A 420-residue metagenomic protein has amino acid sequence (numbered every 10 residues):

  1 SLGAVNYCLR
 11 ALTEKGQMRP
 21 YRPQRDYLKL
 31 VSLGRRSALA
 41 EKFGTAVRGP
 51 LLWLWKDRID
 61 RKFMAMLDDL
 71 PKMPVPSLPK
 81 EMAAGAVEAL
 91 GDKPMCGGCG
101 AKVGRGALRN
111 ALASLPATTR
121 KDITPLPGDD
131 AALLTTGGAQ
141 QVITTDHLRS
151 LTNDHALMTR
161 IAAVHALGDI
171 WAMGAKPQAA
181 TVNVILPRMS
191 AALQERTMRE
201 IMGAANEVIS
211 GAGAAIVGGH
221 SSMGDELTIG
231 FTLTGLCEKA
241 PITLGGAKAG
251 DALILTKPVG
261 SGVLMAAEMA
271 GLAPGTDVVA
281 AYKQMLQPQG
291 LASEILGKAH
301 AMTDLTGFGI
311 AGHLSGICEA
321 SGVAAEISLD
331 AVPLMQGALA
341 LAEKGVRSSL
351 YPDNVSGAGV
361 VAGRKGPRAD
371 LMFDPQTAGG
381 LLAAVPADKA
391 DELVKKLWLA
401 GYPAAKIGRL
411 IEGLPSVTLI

Functional and structural regions predicted by a protein language model:
S1-Q24: Internal hydrophobic alpha-helix adjacent to the cofactor/substrate pocket in enzyme cavities
T13-E14, L67, P116: Secondary-structure transition/hinge residues
R19-Y21, A40-K42, L350-Y351: Short, hydrophobic secondary-structure boundary micro-motifs
Y27: Conserved glycine-rich beta-strand-loop-beta hairpin in the small C-terminal domain of fold type I
G34-G85: C-terminal auxiliary extensions adjacent to catalytic cores
L78-I420: Helix-biased detector of long, well-ordered alpha-helical tracts
